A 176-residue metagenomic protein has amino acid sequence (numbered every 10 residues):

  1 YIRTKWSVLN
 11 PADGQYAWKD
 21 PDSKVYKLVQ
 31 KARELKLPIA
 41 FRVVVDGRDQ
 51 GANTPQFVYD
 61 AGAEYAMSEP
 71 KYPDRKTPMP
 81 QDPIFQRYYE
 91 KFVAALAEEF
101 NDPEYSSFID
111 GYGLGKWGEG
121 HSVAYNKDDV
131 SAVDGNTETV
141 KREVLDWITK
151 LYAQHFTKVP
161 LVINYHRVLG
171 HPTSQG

Functional and structural regions predicted by a protein language model:
Y1-I84: N-terminal substrate-binding region of glycoside hydrolase catalytic domains
Y1-R3, I39-V43, S107-D110, P160-N164: Structural recognition of the beta-strand scaffold that forms the well-ordered cores of secreted hydrolase catalytic
Q15-L28, Q86-A94, N136-L151: Well-ordered, non-membrane alpha-helical segments in soluble/globular domains
Y26-R33, A97, N101, A153: A structural alpha-helix within SAM-dependent methyltransferase catalytic domains
R33-L35, D110-G118, V123-G176: Catalytic-core regions of glycoside hydrolase
E64-S131: Active-site groove signature of glycoside hydrolases
